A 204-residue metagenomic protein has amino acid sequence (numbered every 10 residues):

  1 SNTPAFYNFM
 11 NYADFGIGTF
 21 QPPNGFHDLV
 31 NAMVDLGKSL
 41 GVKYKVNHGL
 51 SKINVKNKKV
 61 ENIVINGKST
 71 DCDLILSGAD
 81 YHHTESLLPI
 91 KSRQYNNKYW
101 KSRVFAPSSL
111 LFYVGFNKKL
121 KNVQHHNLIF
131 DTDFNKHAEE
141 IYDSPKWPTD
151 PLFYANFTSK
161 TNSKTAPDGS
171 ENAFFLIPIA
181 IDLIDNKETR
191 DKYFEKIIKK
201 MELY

Functional and structural regions predicted by a protein language model:
S1-L40, N47: Active-site/ligand-binding neighborhood in enzyme catalytic cores
Y7-N11, E85, K101, E139 (+1 more regions): Generic detector of well-ordered alpha-helical segments enriched in charged/polar residues, highlighting helical
A13-Q21, S109, P178-N186: Glycine- and acidic
A32, L36-L40, G49, G78 (+3 more regions): Generic, well-ordered alpha-helical scaffold segments in large soluble proteins
S51-P167: Mid-domain catalytic core of redox enzymes that form a hydrophobic substrate pocket/lid adjacent to a catalytic redox
Y154-A155, S159-Y204: FAD-dependent oxidoreductase catalytic-site/capping-region signature
